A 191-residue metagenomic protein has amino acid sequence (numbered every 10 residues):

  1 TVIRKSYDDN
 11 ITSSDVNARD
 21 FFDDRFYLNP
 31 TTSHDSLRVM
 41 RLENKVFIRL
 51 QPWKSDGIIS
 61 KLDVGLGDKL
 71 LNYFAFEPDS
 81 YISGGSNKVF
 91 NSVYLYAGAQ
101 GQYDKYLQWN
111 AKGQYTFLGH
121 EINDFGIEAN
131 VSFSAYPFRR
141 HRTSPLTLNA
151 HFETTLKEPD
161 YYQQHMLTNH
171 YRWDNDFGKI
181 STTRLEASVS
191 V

Functional and structural regions predicted by a protein language model:
T1-V16, D24-R25, N29-V191: Exposed, low-structure sequence patches enriched in small/polar residues
